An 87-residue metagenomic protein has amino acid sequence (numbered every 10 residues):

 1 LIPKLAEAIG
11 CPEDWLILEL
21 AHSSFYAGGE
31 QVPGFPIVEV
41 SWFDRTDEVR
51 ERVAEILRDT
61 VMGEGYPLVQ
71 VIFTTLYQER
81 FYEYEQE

Functional and structural regions predicted by a protein language model:
L1-E87: Interaction-mediating elements
